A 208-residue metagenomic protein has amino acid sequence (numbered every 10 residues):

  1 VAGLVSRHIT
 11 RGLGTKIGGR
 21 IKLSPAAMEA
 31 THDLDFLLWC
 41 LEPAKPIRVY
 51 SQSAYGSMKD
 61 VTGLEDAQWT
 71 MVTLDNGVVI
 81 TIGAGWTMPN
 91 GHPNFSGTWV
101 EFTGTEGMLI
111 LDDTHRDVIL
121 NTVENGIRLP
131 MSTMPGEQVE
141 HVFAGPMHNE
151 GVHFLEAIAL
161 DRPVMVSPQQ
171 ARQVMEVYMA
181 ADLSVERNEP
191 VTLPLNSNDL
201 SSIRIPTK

Functional and structural regions predicted by a protein language model:
V1-G63, M71, N188: Predominantly a Rossmann-like dinucleotide-binding segment in NAD(P)-dependent oxidoreductases
K22-P25, G56, Q138-V142, L160-P168: Active-site rim elements
D33-L34, H148-V152, Y178: A general structural signal for well-ordered alpha-helical segments in protein cores
D60-T62, D75-N149, L195, T207: NAD(P)-dinucleotide binding in Rossmann-like oxidoreductases
T62-E65, L183: Short glycine/threonine-rich loop-to-helix capping motif typified by GTGT followed within a few residues by an Asp-Pro
Q68-T70, T98-V100, D182: Residue-level detector of beta-strand structural context in well-folded domains
L155-K208: C-terminal helix-rich "cap/oligomerization" subdomain common to oxidoreductases
